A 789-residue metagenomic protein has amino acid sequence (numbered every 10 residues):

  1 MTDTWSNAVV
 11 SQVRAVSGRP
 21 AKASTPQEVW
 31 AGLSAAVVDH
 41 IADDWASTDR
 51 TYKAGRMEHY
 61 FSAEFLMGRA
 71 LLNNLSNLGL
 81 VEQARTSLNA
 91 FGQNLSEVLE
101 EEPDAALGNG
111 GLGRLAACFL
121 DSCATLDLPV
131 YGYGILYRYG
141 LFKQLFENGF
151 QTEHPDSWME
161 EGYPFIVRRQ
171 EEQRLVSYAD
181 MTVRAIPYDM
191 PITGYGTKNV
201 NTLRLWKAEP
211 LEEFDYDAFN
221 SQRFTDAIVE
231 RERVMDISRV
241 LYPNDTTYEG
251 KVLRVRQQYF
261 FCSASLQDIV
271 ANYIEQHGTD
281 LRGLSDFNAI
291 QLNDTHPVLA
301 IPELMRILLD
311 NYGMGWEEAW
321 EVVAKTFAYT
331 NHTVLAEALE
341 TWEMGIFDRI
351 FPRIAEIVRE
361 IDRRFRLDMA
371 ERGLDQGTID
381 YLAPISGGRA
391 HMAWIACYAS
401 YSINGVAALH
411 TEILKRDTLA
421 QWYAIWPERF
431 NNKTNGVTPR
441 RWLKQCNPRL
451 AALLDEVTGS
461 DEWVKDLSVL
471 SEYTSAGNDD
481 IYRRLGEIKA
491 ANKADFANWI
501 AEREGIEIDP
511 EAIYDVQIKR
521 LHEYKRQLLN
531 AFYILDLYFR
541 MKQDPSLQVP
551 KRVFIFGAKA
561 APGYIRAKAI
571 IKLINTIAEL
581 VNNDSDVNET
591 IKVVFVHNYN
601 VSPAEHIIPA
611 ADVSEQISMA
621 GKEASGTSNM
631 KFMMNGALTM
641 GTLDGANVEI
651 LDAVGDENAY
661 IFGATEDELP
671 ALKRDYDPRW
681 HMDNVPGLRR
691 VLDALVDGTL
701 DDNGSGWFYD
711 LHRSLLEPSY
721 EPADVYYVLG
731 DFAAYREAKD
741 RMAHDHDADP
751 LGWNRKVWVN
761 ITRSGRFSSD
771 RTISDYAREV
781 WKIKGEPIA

Functional and structural regions predicted by a protein language model:
M1-A789: A conserved ligand/cofactor-binding region detector
